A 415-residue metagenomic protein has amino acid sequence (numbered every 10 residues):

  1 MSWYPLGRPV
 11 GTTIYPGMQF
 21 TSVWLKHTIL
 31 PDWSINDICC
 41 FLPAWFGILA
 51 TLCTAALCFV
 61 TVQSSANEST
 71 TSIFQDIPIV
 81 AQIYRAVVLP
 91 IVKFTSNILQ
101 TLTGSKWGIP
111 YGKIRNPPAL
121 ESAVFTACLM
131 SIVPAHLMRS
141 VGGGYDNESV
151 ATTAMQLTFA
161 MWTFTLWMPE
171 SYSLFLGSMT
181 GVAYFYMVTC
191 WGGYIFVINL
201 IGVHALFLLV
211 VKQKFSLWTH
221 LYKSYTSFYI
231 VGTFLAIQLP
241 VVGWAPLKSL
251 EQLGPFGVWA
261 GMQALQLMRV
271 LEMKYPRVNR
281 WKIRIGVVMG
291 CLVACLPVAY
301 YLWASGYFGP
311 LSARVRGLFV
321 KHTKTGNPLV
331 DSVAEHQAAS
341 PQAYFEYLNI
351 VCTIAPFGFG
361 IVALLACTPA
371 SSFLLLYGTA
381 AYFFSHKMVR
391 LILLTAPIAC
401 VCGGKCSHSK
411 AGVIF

Functional and structural regions predicted by a protein language model:
M1-L49, V133, D146-S149, T153: Membrane-interface coil-to-helix junctions
V23, V60, A205, A396-C400 (+1 more regions): Ordered, helix-dominated protein-protein interaction surfaces in large eukaryotic regulatory proteins
F41-Q213, Y225-V242, G378-A381: Membrane-embedded helix bundles of polyisoprenyl
E68-F74, T153-A154, V278-W281, H336-Y347: Long, flexible, surface-exposed domains enriched in hydrophobic/aromatic residues that mediate membrane interaction
G143-N147, G243-E251, S385-I398: Membrane-interface catalytic loops of GT-C/OST-like multi-pass glycosylation enzymes that act
W167, V197-V287, S407-V413: Perimembrane helix-loop-helix junctions
L250-E272, K282-F373: Alpha-helical transmembrane segments at the extracellular/periplasmic loop-to-helix junctions of multi-pass membrane
A380-A381, S385-F415: Hydrophobic/aromatic-rich transmembrane helices and adjacent perimembrane loops
